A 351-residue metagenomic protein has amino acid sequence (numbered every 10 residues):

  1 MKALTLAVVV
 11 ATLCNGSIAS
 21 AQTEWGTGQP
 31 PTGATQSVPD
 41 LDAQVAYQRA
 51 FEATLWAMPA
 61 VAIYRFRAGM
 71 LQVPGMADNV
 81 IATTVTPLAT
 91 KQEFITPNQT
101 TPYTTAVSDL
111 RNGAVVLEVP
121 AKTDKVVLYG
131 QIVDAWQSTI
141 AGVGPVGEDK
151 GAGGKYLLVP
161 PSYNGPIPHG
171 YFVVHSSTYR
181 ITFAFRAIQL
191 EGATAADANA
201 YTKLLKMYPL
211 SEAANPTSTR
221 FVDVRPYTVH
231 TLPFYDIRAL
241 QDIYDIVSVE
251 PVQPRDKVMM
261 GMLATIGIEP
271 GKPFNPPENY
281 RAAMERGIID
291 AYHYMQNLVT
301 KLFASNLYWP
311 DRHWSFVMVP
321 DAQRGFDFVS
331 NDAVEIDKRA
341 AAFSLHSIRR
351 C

Functional and structural regions predicted by a protein language model:
T5-N15: Bacterial N-terminal signal peptides
S17-A21: Sec/Tat signal peptide C-region and signal peptidase I cleavage site
Q22-C351: A compositional/structural signature for long, glycine/proline-rich flexible linkers and loops on extracytoplasmic
